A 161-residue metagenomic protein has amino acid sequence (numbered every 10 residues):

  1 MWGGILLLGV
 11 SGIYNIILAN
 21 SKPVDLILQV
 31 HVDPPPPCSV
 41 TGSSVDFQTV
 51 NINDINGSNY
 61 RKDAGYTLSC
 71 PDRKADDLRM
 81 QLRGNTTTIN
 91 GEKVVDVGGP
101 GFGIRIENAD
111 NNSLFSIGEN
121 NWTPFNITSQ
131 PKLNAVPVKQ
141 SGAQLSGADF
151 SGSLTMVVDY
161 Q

Functional and structural regions predicted by a protein language model:
M1-G9: Sec-dependent signal peptide recognition, specifically the positively charged N-region followed immediately by
W2, Y14-Q161: Mature extracellular/passenger domains of Gram-negative fimbrial/pilin and adhesin proteins
